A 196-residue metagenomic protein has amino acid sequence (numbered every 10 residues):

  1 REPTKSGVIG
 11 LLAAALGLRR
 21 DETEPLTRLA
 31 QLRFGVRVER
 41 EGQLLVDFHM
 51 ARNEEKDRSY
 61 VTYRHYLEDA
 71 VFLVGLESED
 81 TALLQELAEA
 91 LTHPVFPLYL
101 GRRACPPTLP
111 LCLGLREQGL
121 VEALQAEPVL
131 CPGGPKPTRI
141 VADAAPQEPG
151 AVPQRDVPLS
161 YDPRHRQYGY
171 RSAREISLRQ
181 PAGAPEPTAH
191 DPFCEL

Functional and structural regions predicted by a protein language model:
R1-N53: Glycine/small-residue-rich interface belts in oligomeric ring/scaffold proteins and their assembly partners
V38-L196: Internal, well-folded beta-alpha domain core
